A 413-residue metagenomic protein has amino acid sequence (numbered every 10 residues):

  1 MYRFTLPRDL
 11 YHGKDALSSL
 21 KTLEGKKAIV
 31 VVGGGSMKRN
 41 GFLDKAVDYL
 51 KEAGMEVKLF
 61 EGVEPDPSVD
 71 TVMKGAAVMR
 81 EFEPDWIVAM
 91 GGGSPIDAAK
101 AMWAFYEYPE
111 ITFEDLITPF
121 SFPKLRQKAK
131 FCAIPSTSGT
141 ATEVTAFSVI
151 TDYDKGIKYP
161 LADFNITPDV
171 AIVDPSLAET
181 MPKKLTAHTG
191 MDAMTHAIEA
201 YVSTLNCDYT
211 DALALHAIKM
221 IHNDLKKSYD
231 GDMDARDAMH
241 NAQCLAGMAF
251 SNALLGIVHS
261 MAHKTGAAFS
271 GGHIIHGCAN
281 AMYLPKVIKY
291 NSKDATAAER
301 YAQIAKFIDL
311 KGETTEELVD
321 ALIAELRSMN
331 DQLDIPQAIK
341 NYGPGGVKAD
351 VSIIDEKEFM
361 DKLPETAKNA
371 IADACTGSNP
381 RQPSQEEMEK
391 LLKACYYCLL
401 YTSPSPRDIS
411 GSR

Functional and structural regions predicted by a protein language model:
M1-W86, I339: ATP/NTP phosphate-donor binding region
D70-A77, E81-S176: Glycine/threonine-rich beta-strand-loop-alpha-helix active-site module that forms ligand/phosphate-binding
G139, M248-I257, H263-I275: Glycine-rich phosphate/pyrophosphate-binding beta-alpha loops
F147-A253: Carboxylate- and glycine-rich phosphate/diphosphate-binding segment that chelates Mg2+/Mn2+
A268-G271, G277-K357: Gly/Pro-rich interdomain helix-loop hinge
F359-L400: Short, amphipathic C-terminal "tail helix"
Y401-R413: Single conserved hydrophobic/aromatic residue that forms the stacking wall/gate of nucleotide- or nucleobase-binding
